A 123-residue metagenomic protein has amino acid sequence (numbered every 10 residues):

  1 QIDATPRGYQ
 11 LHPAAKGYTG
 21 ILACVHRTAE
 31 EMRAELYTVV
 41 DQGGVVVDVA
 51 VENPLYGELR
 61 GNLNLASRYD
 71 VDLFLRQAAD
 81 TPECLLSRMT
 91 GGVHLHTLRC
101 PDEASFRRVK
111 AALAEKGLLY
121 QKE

Functional and structural regions predicted by a protein language model:
I2-A4, R88-M89: Short beta-strand
D3, R7-A14: Minor-groove-contacting beta-hairpin "wing" of winged helix-turn-helix DNA-binding domains
G17-E123: Mid-protein regulatory/catalytic core that forms ligand/cofactor-binding pockets and protein-protein interaction
